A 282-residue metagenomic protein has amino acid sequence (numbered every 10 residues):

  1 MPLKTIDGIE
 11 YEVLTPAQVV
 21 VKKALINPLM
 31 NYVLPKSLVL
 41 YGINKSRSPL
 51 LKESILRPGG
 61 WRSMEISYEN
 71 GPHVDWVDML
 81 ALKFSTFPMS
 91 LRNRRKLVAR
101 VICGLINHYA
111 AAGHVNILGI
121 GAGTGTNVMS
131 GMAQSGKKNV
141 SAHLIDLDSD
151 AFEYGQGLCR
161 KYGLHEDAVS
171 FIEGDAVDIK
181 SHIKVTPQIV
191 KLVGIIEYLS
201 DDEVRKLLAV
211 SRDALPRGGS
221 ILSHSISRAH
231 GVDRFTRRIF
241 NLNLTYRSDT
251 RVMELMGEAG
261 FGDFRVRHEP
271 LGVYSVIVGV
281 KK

Functional and structural regions predicted by a protein language model:
P2-S37, P58, R62-E65, N70-V77 (+8 more regions): Class I (Rossmann-like) S-adenosyl-L-methionine-dependent methyltransferase catalytic domain, capturing the SAM-binding
K22, Y41-P49: Intracellular loop-helix junctions on the cytosolic face of multi-pass helical membrane proteins
E53-S54: Short, surface-exposed "cap/lid" segments of acyl-processing enzymes
G119-G121: Conserved S-adenosyl-L-methionine
P187-Q188: Conserved acidic residues
K191-G194: A conserved beta-strand element that flanks and buttresses the S-adenosyl-L-methionine
L199-S200, L215-R217: Helix-to-beta-strand junctions that scaffold the AdoMet/dcAdoMet cofactor pocket in Class I SAM-dependent enzymes
